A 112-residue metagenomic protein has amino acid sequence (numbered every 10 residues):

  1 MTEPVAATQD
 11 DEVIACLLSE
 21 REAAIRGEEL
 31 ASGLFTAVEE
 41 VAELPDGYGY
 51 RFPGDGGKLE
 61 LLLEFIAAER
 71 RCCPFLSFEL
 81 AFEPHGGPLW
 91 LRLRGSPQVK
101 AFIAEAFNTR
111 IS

Functional and structural regions predicted by a protein language model:
M1-E60, E79-S112: Secretory/periplasmic and organellar redox-cofactor proteins
E64-E83: Mid-chain, well-packed structural core segment of small domains
